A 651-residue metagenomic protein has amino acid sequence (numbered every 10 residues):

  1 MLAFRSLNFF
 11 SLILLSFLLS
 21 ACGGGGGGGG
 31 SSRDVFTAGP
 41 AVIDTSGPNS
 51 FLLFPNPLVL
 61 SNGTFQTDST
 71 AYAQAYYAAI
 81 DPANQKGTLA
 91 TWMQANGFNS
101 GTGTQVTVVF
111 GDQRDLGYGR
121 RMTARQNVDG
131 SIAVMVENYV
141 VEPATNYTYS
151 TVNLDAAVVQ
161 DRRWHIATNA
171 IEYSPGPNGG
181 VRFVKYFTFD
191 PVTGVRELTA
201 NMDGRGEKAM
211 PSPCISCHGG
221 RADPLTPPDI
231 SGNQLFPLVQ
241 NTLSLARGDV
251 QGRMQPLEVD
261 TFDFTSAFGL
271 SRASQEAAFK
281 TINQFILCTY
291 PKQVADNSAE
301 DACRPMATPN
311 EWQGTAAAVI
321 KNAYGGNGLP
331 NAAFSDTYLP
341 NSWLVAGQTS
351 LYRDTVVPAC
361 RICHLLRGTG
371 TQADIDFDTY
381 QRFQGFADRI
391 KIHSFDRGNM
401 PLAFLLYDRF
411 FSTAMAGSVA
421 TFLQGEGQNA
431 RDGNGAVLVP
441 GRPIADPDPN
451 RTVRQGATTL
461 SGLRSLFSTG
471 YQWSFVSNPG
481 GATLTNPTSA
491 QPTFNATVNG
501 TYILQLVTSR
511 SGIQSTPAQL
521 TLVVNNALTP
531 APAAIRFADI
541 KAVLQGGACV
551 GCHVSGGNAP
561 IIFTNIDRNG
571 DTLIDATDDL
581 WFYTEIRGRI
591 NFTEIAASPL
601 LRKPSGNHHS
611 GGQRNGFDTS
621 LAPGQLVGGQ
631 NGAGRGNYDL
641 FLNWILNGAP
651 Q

Functional and structural regions predicted by a protein language model:
L18-A21: C-terminal motif of bacterial Sec signal peptides marking the signal peptidase cleavage site
G24, V35-G204, K208-S216, R221-Y338 (+5 more regions): Conserved small-residue
L53-P57, S274-Y338, S342, A346-G347 (+5 more regions): Aromatic- and Gly/Pro-enriched helix-to-coil junctions and flexible linker segments
A445-N450, N478-P479: Surface-exposed, proline-enriched loop/turn segments that connect beta strands in immunoglobulin-like
R454-R464: A short beta-strand segment in extracellular, disulfide-stabilized domains
S465-Q472: Solvent-exposed loop segments of extracellular immunoglobulin-like
Q472-F494: Surface-exposed, flexible coil segments in extracellular/virion-facing regions
